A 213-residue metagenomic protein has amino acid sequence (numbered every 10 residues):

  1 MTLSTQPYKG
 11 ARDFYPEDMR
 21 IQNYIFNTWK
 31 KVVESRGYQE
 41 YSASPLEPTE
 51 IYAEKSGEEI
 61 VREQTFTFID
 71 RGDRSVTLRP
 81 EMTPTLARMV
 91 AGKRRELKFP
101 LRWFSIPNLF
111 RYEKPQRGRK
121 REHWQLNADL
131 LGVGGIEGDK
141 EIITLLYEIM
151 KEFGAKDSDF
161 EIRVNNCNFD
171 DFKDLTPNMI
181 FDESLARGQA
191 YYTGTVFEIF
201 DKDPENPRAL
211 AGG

Functional and structural regions predicted by a protein language model:
M1-G212: TRNA-recognition modules of translation machinery and tRNA-sensing kinases, especially anticodon-binding
